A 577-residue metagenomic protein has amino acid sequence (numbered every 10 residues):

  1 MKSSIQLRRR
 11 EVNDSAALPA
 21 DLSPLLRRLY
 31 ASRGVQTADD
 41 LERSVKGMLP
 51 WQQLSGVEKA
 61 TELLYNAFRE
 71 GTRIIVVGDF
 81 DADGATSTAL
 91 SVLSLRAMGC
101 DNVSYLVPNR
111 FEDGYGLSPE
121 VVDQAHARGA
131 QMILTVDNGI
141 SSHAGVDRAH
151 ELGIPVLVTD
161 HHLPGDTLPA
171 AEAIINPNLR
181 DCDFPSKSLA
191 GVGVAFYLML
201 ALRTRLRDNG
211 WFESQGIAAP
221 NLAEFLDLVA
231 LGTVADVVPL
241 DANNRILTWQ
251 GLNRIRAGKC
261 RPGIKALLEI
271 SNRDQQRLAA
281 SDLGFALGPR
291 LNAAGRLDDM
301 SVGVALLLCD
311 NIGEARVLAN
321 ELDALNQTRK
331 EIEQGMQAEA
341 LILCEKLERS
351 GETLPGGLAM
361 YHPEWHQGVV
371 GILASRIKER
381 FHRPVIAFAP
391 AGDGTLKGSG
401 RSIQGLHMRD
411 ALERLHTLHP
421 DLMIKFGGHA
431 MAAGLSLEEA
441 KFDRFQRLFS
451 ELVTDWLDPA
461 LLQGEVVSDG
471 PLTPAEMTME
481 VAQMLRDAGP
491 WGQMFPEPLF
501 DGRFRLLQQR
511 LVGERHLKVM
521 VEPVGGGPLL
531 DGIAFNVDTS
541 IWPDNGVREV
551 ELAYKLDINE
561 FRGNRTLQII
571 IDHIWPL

Functional and structural regions predicted by a protein language model:
K2, R9-M132, R207-K441, P471-P474 (+1 more regions): Hydrophobic helix-and-loop "lid/oligomerization" segment in the mid-to-C-terminal part of catalytic domains
N66, D166-N176, I264, V521-P528: Acidic-glycine-rich active-site phosphate/pyrophosphate-binding loop
R69-E70, E314-N320, A324-M360, D393 (+1 more regions): Mid-to-C-terminal polyanion-binding domains and interfaces
G78, V136, V158, N176 (+5 more regions): Flexible glycine-/small-residue-rich
L90, P169-E213, L226-V229, G428: Short alpha-helices
Q131, E172, E551: Conserved acidic residues
V136-V192: Histidine/acidic-residue-rich, glycine-tolerant segments that coordinate divalent metal ions
A144-R148, L373, E480, M484: A short acidic, amphipathic alpha-helical/loop segment
